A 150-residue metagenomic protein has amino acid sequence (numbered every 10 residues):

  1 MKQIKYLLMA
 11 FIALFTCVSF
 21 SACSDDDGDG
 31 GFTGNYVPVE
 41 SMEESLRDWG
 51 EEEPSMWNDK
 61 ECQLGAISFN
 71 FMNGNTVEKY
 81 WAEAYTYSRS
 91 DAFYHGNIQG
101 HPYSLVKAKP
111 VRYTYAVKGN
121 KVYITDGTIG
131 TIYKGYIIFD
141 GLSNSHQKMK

Functional and structural regions predicted by a protein language model:
M1-S21: Sec-dependent bacterial lipoprotein signal peptides
I12-F15, S24, S68, T86 (+2 more regions): Short stretches within intrinsically disordered, low-complexity N-terminal or propeptide regions
T16-E43: Bacterial Sec-dependent N-terminal signal peptides
V39, E78-Y80, T125-G127, D140: Beta-strand residues in well-ordered beta-sheet regions across diverse protein folds
E43-G50: Short, solvent-exposed loop/turn elements at domain surfaces
G50-Y123: N-terminal glycine/threonine-rich, aromatic-flanked beta-hairpin/loop signature
D126-N144: Short, exposed beta-strand-loop hairpins at the edges of beta-sheets in extracellular/periplasmic proteins
M149-K150: Short, solvent-exposed mixed-charge patches
